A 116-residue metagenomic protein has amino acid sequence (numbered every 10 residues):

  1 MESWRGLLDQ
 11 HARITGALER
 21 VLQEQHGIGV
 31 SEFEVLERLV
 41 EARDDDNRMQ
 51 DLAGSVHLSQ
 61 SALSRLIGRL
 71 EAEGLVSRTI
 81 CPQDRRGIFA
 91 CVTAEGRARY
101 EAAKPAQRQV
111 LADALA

Functional and structural regions predicted by a protein language model:
M1-H26, E73-L75: N-terminal leader segment of winged-helix/HTH proteins
R5, E37, E101: A cross-family signal for key residues in well-ordered alpha-helices that form functional helical elements
D9, R13, G54-S55, A102 (+2 more regions): Alpha-helical structural segments
G16-S59: N-terminal helix-turn-helix DNA-binding core of bacterial DNA-binding proteins
G68-A116: Charged, amphipathic alpha-helical coiled-coil/dimerization segments
